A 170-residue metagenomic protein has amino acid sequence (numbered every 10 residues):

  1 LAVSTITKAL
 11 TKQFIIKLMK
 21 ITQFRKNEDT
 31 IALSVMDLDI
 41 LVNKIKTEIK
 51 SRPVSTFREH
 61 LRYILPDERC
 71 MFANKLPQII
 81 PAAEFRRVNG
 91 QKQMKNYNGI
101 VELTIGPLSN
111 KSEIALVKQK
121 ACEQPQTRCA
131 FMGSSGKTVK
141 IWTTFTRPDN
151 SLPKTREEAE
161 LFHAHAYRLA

Functional and structural regions predicted by a protein language model:
I6, K12-G99: DNA replication initiation on ssDNA origins
L61-E68, A121-P125, A170: Hydrophobic, Leu/Ile/Phe/Ala-enriched alpha-helical segments that form helix-helix packing faces
R87-Q93, V117-S134: Catalytic micro-motifs at enzyme active sites that drive phosphoryl/nucleotidyl and oxygen chemistry
K95-N98, L108-S109, T127-C129: A broad structural signal for short, well-ordered beta-strand segments within beta-sheet-rich domains
L103, C122, R128-T155: Histidine-centered divalent-metal-coordination microenvironment in nucleic-acid enzymes
T104-E113: Short, surface-exposed ligand-recognition loops at beta-strand->loop->(often short) alpha-helix junctions that present
V117-K120, F145-A170: Helical (often loop-to-helix) elements that flank the catalytic cores of nucleotide-handling enzymes
